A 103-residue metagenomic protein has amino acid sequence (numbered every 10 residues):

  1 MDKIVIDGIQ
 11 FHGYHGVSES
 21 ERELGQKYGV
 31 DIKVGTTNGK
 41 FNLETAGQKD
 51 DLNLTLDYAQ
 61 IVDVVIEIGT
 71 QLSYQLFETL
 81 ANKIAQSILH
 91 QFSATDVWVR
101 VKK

Functional and structural regions predicted by a protein language model:
M1-K103: N-terminal, polar/charged subdomain of small-to-medium soluble alpha/beta proteins
